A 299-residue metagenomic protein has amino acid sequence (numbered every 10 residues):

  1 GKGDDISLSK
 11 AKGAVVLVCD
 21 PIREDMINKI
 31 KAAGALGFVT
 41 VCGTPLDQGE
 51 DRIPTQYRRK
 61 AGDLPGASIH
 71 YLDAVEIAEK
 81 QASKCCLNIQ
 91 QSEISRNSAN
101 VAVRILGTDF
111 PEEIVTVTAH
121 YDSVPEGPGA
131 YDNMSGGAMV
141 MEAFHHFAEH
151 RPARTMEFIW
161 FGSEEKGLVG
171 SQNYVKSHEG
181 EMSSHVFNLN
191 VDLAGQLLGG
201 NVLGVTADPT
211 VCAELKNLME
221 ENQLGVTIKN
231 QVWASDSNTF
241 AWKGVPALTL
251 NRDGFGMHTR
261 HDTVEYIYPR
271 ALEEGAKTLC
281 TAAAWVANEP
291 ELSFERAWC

Functional and structural regions predicted by a protein language model:
G1-P65, V226: Extracellular/luminal Protease-associated
G3-D4, P21-E24, G43-D47, D73-A74 (+6 more regions): Solvent-exposed loop/turn segments at secondary-structure junctions within structured extracellular/periplasmic domains
G3-D5, I53-A130, E142-E149, A153-T155: Soluble metallo-hydrolase cores and metallopeptidase-like ectodomains found primarily in the secretory/periplasmic
V15-P21, M26-I27, G62-P65, I89-Q91 (+4 more regions): Second-shell loop/turn segments in exported
V15-V18, G37-T40, G66-S68, A102 (+7 more regions): Structural recognition of the beta-strand scaffold that forms the well-ordered cores of secreted hydrolase catalytic
K31-G34, A148, A241: Non-catalytic positions within long, well-ordered alpha-helices that form the structural scaffold/packing of enzyme
G66, P125, P152, F161-F255 (+1 more regions): Metal-dependent peptidase/peptidase-like ectodomains
H145, G256-C299: His/Asp/Glu-rich mid-to-C-terminal helical/loop segments that flank catalytic regions of hydrolases
